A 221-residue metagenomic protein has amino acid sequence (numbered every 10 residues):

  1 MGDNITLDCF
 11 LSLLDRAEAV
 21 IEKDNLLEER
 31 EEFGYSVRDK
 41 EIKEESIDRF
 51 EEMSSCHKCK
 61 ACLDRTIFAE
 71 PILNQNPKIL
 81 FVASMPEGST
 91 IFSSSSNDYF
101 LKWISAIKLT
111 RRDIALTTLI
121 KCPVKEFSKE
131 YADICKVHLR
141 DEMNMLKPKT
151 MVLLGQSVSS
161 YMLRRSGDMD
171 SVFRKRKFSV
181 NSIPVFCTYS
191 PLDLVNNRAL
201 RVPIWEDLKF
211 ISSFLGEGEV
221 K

Functional and structural regions predicted by a protein language model:
G2-K221: A polyanion-binding, active-site-adjacent surface
